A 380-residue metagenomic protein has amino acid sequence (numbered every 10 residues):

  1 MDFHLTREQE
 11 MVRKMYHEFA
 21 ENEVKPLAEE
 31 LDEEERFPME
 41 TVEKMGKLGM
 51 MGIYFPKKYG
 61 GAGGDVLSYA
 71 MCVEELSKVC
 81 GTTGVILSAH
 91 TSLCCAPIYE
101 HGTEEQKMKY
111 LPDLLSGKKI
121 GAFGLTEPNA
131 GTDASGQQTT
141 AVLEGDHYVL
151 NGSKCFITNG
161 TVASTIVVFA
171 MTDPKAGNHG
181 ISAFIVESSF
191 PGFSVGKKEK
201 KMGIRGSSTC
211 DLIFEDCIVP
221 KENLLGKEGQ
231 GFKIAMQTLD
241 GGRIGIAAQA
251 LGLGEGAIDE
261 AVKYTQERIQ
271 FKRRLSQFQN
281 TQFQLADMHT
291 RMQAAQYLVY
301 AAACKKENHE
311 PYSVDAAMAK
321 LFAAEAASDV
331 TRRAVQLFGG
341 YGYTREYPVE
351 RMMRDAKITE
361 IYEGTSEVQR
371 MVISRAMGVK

Functional and structural regions predicted by a protein language model:
M1-A89, H101-Q106, D113, G117-K118 (+5 more regions): Alpha-helical interface subdomain recognition
G49, V73-S77, A170, V186-P191 (+1 more regions): Short Ser/Thr-interspersed hydrophobic loop/turn segments at strand-loop and sheet-helix junctions that line or gate
Y99-G102, V142-E144, V168-T172, I185-E187 (+3 more regions): Short beta-strand-to-turn element immediately C-terminal to the catalytic PLP-Schiff-base lysine in fold type I
G117-L125, F169: A short, Trp-centered hydrophobic/proline-enriched beta-strand micro-motif
N129-T132, F156-N159, D173-K175, K201-S208: Short Gly/Pro-enriched turn/cap motifs at secondary-structure boundaries
G136, S189-P220: Flexible, small-/acidic-enriched active-site or ligand-binding loops
D146-H147, N151-V195: A short core secondary-structure module
E215-I234: Long, acidic (Asp/Glu-rich), low-complexity accessory segments flanking structured domains
